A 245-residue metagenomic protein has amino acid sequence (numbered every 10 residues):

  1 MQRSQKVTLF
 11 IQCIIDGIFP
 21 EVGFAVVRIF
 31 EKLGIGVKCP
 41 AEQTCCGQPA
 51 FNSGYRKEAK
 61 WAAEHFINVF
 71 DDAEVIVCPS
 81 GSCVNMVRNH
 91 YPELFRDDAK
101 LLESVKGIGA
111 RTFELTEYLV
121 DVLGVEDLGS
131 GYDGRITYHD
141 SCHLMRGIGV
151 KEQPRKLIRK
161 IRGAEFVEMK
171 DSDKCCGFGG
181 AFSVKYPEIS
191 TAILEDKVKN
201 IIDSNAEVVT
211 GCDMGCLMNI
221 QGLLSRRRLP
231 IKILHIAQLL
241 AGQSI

Functional and structural regions predicted by a protein language model:
M1-I245: Iron-sulfur cluster-binding electron-transfer modules in prokaryotic oxidoreductases
